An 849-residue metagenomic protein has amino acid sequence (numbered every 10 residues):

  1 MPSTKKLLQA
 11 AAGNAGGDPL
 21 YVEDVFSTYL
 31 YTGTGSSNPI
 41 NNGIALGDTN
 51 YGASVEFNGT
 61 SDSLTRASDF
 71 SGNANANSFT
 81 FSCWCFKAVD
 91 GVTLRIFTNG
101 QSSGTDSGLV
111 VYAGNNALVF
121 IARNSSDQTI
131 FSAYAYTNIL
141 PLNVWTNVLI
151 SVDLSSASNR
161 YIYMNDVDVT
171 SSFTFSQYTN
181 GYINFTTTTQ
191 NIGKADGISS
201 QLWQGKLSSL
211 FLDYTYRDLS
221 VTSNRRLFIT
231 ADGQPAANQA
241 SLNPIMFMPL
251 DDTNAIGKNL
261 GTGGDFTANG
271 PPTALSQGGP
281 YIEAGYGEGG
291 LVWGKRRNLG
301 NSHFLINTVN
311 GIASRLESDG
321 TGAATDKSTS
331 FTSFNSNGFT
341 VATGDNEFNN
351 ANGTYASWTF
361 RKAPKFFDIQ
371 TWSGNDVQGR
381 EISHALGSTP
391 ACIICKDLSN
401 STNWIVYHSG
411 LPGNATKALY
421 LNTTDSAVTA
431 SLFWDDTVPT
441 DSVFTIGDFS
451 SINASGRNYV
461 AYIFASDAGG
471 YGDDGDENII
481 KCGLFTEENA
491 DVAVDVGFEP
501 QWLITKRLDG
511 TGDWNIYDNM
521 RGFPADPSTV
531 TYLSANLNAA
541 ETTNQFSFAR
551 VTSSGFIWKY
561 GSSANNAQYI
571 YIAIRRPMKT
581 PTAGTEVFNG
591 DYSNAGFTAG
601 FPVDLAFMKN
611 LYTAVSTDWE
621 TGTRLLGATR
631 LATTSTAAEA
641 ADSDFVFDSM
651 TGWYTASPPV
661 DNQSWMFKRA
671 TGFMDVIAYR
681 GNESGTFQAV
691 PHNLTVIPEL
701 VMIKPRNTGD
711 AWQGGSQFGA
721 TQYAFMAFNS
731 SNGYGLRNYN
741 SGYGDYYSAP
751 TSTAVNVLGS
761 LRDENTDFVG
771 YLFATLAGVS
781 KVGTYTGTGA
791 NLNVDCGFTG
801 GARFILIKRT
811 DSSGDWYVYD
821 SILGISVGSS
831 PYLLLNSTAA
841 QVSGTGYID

Functional and structural regions predicted by a protein language model:
P2-K6, A10, P39-G43, T60 (+6 more regions): Short, tryptophan-glycine- and acidic/Ser/Thr-enriched carbohydrate-recognition patches
P2-K6, S37, G43, G47-A53 (+9 more regions): Extended recognition patches within non-cytosolic domains
N14-N77, N116-A117, N124-Q128, T186-I192 (+4 more regions): Low-complexity, glycine/proline/serine-rich flexible segments
P19, G43-G59, S82-G91, V110-G181 (+2 more regions): Extracellular glycan-interaction surfaces
I40-L46, N58-F79, F131-L140, A195-S199 (+10 more regions): Short surface loop/edge beta-strand patches of beta-sandwich-type extracellular domains that form ligand-contact sites
S61-A122, S156-N159, Y214-T222, R296 (+4 more regions): Extracellular glycan-recognition modules
F79-V89, Y163, S200-G233, M246-N259 (+10 more regions): Extracellular, beta-strand-rich glycan-interacting domains
N184-L207, D232, S562: Extracellular glycan-interaction patches encoded by glycine-rich segments
